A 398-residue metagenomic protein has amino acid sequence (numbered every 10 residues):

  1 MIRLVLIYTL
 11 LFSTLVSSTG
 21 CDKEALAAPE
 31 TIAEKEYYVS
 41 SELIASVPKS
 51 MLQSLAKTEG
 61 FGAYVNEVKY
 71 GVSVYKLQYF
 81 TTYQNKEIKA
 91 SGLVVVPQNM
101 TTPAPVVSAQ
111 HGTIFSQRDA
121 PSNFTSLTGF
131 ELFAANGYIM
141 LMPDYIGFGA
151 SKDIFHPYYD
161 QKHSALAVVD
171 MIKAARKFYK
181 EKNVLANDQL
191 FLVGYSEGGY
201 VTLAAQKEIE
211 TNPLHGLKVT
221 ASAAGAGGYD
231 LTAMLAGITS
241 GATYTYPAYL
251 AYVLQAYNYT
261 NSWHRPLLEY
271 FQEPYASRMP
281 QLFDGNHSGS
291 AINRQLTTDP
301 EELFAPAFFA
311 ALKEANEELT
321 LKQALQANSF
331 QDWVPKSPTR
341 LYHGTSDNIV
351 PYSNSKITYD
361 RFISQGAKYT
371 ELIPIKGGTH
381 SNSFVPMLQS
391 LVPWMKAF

Functional and structural regions predicted by a protein language model:
K23-T101: Catalytic-loop region of hydrolases
E30, G225-D332: Accessory cap/linker subdomain of secreted extracellular hydrolases
Q84-S91, V95-L132: Short, surface-exposed "cap/lid" segments of acyl-processing enzymes
V96-N99, P103, A174-V193, L214-L217: Gly/Ser-rich "nucleophile elbow"/oxyanion-hole loop immediately N-terminal to the catalytic nucleophile in hydrolases
Y158-E181: Alpha/beta-hydrolase active-site loop
A205, S337-T339, P351-R361: Short alpha-helix in the alpha/beta-hydrolase fold that links the catalytic acid
R340-D347: Short beta-strand/loop motif that positions the catalytic acidic residue of the alpha/beta-hydrolase fold
S346, A367-V392: Histidine-bearing beta->alpha loop at or near hydrolase active sites
